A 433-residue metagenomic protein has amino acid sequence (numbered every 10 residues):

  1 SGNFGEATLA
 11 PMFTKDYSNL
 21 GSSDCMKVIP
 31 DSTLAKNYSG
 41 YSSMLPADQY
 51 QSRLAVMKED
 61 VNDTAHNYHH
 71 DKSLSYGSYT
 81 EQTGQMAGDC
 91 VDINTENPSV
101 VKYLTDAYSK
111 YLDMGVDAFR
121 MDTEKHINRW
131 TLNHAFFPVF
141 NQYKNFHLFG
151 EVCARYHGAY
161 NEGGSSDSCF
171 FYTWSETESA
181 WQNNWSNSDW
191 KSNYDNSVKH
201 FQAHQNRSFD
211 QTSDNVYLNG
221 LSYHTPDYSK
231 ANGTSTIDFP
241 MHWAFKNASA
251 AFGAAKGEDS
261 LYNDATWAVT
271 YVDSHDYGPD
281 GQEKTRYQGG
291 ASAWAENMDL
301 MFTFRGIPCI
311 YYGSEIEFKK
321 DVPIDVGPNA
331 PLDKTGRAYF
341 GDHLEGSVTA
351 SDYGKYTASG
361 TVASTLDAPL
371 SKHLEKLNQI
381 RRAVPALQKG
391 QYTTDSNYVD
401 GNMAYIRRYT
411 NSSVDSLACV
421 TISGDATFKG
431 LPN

Functional and structural regions predicted by a protein language model:
S1-A87, D113, K125-A159, G163-N183 (+1 more regions): Acidic/aromatic-lined carbohydrate-recognition and catalytic surfaces of CAZymes acting on diverse glycans
T64, S99-K102, T357: Long, compositionally biased low-complexity segments enriched in polar/charged residues
M86-G88, A265, H275: Short, solvent-exposed loop/turn segments at the edges of secondary structure
D89-Y103: Active-site mouth loops of central-metabolism enzymes
I93, T270-D273: Short glycine- and hydrophobic/aromatic-rich loop-to-beta-strand nucleating segment in the catalytic cores
D106-D264, A268, R286, G290-A291 (+2 more regions): Active-site-proximal helices and loops of the catalytic beta/alpha 8
V272-R286: Short, basic, glycine/proline-bearing loop/turn elements
S274-Y277, L300, P308-Y312, I316: Glycine-rich, aromatic-lined ligand/substrate-binding cores of catalytic and carbohydrate-binding domains
